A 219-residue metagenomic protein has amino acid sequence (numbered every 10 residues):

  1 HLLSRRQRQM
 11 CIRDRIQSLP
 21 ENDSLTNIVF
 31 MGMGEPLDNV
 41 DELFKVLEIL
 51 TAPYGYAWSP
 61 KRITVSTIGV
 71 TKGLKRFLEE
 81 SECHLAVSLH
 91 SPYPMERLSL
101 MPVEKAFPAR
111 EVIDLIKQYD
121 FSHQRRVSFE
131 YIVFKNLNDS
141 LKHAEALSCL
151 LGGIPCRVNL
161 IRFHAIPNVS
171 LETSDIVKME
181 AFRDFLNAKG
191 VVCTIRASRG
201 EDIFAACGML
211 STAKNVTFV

Functional and structural regions predicted by a protein language model:
H1-R8, I12: Single conserved hydrophobic/aromatic residue that forms the stacking wall/gate of nucleotide- or nucleobase-binding
R8, R15, S211-N215: Charged, low-complexity, helix-prone segments enriched in Lys/Glu/Asp/Gln
I12, V127, V216-F218: N-terminal processing/targeting junctions
I16-R196: Conserved AdoMet/S-adenosylmethionine-binding subsite of the radical SAM
A188, G200-V219: Radical SAM enzyme core and accessory elements
